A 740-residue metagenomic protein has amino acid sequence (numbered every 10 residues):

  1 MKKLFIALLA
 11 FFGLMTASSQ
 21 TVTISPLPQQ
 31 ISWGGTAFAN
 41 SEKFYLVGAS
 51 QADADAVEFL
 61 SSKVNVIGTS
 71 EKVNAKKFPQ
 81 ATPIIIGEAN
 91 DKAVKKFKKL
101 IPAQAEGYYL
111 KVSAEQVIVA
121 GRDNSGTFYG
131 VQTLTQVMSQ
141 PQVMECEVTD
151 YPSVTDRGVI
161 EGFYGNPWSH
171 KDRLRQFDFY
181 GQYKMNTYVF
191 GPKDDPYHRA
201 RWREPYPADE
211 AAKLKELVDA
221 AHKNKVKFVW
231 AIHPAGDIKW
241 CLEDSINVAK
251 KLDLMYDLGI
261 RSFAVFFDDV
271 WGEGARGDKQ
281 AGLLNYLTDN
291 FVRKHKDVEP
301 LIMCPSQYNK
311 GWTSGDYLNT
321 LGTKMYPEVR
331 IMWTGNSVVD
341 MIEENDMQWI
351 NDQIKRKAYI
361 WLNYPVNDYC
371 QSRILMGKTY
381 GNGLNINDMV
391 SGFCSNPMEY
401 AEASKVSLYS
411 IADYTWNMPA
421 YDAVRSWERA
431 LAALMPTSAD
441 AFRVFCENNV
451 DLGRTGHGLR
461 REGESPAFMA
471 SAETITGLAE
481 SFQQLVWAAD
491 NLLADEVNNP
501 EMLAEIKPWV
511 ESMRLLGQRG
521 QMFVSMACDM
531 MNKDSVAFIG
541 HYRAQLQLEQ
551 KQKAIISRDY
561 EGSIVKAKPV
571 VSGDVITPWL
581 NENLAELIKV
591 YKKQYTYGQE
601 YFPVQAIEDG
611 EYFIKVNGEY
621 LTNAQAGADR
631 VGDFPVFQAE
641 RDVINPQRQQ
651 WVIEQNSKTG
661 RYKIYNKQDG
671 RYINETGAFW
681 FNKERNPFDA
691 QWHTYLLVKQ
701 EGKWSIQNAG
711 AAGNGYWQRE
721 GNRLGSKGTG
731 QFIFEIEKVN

Functional and structural regions predicted by a protein language model:
M1-T23: Bacterial Sec-dependent N-terminal signal peptides
S19-A114, Q140-V148: Acidic, contiguous N-terminal accessory segments
P28-S32, Q142-E147, R175, A212-E216 (+4 more regions): Alpha-helical scaffolding within the catalytic cores of extracellular/periplasmic polymer-degrading hydrolases
L46, D123, V159, Y180 (+3 more regions): Conserved, mostly hydrophobic/aromatic
F97-D244, K251, D257-R261, R293: Feature activates predominantly on carbohydrate-active enzymes
F163, K251, D257-R261, V270-E428: Catalytic-core regions of glycoside hydrolase
D422-P603: C-terminal functional modules
Q599-N740: Lectin-like carbohydrate-binding module/patch detector with strong preference for beta-trefoil
